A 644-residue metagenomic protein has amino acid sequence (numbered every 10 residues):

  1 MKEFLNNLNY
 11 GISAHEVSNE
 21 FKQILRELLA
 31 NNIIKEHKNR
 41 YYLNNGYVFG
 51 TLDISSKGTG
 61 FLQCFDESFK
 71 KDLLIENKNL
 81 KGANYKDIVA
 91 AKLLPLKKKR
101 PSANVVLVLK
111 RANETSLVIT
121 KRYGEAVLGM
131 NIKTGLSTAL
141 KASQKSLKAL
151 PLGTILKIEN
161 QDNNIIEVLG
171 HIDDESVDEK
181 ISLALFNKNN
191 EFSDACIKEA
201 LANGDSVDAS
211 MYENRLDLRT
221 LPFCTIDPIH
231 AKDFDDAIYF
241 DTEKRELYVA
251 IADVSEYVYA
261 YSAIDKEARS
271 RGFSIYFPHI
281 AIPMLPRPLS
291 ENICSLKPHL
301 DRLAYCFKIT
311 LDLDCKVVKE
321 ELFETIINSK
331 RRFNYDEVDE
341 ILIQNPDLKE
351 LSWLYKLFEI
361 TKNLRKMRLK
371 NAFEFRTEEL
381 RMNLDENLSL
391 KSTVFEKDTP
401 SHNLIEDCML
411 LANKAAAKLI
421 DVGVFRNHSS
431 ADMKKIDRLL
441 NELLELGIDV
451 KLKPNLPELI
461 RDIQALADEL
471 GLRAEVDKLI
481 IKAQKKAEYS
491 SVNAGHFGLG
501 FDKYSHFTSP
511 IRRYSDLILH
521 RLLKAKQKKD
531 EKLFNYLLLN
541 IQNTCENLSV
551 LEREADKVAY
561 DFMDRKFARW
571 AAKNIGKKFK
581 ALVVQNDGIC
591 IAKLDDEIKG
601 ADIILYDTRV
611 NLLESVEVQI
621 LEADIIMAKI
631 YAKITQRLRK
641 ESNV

Functional and structural regions predicted by a protein language model:
M1-I251, S255-D301, R569, Y606-E617 (+1 more regions): Charge-lined substrate channels and their catalytic hotspots, especially those that engage the 3′ end of RNA
N9, K157, I181-S182, A195-V644: Electropositive polyanion-binding surfaces
